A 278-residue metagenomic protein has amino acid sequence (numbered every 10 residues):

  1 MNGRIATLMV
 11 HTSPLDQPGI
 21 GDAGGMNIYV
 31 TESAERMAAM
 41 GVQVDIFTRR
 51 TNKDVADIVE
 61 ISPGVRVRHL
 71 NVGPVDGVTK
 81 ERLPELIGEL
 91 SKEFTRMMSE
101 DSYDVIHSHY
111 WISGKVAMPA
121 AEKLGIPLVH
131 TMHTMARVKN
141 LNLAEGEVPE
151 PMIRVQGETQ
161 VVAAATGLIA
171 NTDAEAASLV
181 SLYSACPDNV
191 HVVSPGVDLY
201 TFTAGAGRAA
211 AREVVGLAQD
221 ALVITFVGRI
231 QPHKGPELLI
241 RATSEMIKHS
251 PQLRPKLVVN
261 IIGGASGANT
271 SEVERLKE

Functional and structural regions predicted by a protein language model:
M1-H69: N-terminal subdomain of nucleotide-sugar transferases
I5-A6, A121-L141, I169: Active-site proximal beta-strand in glycosyltransferases
S108-S113, M132: Short His-centered aromatic/hydrophobic patch
P149-L168: Membrane-proximal helix-turn-helix segments that form the acceptor-binding/catalytic region of lipid-linked
A174, G196: Carbohydrate-associated surface elements
T203-L217: A short helix/loop element that forms part of the nucleotide-sugar donor recognition site in Leloir-type
A218-K234, I240-S244, V259-N260: Conserved donor-binding/catalytic core segment of Leloir-type glycosyltransferases
H249, P255-E278: Short, structured helix-loop element that forms part of the nucleotide-activated donor/catalytic region
